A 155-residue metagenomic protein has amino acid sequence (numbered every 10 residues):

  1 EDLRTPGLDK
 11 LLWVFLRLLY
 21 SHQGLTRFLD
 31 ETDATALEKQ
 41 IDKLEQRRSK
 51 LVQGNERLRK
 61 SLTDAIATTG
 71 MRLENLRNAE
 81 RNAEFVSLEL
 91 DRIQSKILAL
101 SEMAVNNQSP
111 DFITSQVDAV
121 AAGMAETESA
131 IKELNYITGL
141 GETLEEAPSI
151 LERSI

Functional and structural regions predicted by a protein language model:
E1-L51: Membrane-proximal, non-transmembrane interface segments of integral membrane proteins
L51-I155: Long amphipathic all-alpha helical oligomerization modules
